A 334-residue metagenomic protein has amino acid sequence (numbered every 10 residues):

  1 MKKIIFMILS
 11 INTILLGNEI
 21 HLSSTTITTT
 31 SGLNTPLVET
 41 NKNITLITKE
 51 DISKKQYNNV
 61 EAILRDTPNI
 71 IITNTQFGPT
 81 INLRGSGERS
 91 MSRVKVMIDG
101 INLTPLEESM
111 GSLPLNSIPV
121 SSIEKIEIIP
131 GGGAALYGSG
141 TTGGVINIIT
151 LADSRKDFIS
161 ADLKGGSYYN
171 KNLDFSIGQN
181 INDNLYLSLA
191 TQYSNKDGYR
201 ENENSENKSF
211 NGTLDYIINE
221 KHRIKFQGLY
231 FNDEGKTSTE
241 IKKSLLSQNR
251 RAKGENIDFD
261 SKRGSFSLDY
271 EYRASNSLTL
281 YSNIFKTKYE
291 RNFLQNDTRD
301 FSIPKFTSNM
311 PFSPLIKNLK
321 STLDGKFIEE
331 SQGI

Functional and structural regions predicted by a protein language model:
L22-S53, T80, V94, N211: N-terminal periplasmic "start-of-domain" segments of outer-membrane beta-barrel proteins
S23-T26, E124-K125, G144, T150-G165 (+1 more regions): Transmembrane beta-strand segments of Gram-negative outer membrane beta-barrel proteins
I44, I52, I63-L64, I123-E127 (+2 more regions): Non-catalytic regulatory/gating segments with a bias toward low-complexity or hydrophobic composition
K55, N59, G78, L113 (+6 more regions): Transmembrane beta-barrel architecture of outer-membrane proteins
E61-N102: Extracytoplasmic beta-strand/coil segments of soluble accessory domains associated with Gram-negative outer-membrane
N102-P130: Short acidic/polar hinge/loop motifs at secondary-structure boundaries that mediate gating or recognition
S160, G165-N195, R200-S238, I257-A274 (+1 more regions): Transmembrane beta-barrel wall of Gram-negative outer-membrane proteins
S238-G254, N296-D324: Solvent-exposed loop segments that connect transmembrane elements
